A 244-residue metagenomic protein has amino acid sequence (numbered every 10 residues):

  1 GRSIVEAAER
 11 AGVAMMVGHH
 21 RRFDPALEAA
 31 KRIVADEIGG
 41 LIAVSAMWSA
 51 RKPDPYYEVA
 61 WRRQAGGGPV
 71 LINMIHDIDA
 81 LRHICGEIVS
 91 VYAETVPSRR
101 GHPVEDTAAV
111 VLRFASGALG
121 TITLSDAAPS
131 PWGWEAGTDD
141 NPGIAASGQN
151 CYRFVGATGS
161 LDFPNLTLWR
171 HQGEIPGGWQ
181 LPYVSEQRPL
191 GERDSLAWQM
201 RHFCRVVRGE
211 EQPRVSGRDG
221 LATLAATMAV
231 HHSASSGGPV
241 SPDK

Functional and structural regions predicted by a protein language model:
G1, D24-L27, D77-I78, Q199-R201 (+1 more regions): A general structural signal for well-ordered alpha-helical segments in protein cores
G1-H19: Beta-strand-loop-alpha-helix segment that lines the small-molecule cofactor/substrate pocket of alpha/beta enzymes
V5, R10, A29, A115 (+2 more regions): C-terminal helix-rich "cap/oligomerization" subdomain common to oxidoreductases
V13-V17, R21-P103, A108-L112, G237: Predominantly a Rossmann-like dinucleotide-binding segment in NAD(P)-dependent oxidoreductases
G67-P69, Q187-G191, G209-R214: Active-site rim elements
N73-H76, W198, R218, A222: A generic structural signal for residues located within well-ordered alpha-helices of large catalytic or ligand-binding
G101-E105, A115-W198: NAD(P)-dinucleotide binding in Rossmann-like oxidoreductases
A108-V110, N150-Y152, G159, P213 (+1 more regions): Residue-level detector of beta-strand structural context in well-folded domains
